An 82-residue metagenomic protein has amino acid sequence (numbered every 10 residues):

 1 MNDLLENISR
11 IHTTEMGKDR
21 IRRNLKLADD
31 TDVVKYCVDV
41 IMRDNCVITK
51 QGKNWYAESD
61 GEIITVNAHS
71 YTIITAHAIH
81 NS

Functional and structural regions predicted by a protein language model:
M1-S82: Ribonuclease/tRNase effector modules and their secretory precursors
